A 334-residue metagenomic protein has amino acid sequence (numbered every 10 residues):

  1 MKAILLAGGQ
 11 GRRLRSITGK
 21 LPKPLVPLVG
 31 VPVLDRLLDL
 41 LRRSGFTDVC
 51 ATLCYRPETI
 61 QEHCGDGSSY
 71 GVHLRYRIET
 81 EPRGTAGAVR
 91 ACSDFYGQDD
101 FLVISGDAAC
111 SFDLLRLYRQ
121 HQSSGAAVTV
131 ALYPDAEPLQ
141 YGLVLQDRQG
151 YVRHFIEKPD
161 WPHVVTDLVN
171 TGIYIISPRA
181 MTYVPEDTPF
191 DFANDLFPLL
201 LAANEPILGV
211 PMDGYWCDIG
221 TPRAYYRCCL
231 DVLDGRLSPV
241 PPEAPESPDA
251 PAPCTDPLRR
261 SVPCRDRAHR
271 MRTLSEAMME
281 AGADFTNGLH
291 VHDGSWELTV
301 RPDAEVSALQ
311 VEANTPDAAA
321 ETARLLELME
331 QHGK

Functional and structural regions predicted by a protein language model:
M1-Q61: N-terminal glycine-rich phosphate-binding loop and ensuing alpha1 helix
L5, A51, V103, V128-A131 (+1 more regions): Structural beta-sheet core signal
I60-E62, G67-R148: Conserved beta-loop-beta/alpha segment of the NTase-like Rossmann-fold superfamily that binds/positions NTPs
D100-L102, A109, L115-Q122, D135-P138 (+1 more regions): Catalytic-core segments of class I nucleotidyltransferases/pyrophosphorylases that form NMP-activated intermediates
Q146-Q149, P302-A304: Short acidic-glycine loop/turn motifs at beta-strand connectors
E243-K334: Phosphate-binding and adjacent anionic-ligand microenvironments
